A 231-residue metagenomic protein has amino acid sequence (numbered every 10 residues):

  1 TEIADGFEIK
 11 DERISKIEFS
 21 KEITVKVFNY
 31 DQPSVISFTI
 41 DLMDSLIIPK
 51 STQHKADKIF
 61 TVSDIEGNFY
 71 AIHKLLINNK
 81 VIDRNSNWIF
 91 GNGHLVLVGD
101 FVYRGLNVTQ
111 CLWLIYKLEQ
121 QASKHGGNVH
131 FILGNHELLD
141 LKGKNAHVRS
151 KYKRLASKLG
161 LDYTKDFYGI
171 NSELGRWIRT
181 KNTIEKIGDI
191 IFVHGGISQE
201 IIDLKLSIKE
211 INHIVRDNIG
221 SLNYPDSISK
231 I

Functional and structural regions predicted by a protein language model:
T1-I231: Feature recognizes metal-dependent phosphohydrolase scaffolds
